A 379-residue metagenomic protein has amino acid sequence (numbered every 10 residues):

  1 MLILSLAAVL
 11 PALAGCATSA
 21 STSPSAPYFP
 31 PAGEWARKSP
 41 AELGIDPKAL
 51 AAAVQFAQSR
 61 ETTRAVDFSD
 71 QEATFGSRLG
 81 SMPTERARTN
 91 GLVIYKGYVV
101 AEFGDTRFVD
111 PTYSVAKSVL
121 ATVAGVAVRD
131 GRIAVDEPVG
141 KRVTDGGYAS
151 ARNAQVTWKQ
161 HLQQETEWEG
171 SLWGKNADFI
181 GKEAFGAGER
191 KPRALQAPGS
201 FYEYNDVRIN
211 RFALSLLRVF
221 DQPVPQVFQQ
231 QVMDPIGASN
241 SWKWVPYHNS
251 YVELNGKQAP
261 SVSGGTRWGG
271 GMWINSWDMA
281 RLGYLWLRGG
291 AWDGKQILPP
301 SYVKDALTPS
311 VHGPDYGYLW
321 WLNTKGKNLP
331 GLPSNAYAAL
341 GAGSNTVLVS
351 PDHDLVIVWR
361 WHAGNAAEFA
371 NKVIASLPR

Functional and structural regions predicted by a protein language model:
L2-A7, L13-D105, R129-I133, R218 (+1 more regions): N-terminal leader/targeting segments and the immediately adjacent pre-domain N-terminus
W35-K38, Q58, T62-P83, P111-T112 (+2 more regions): Active-site-proximal loop and beta-strand segments within enzyme catalytic domains
D46, G97, P111-D136, H161 (+3 more regions): Active-site SXXK
V99-F108, G170-H248, G270: Catalytic-site signature segments of enzymes, centered on catalytic residues
S118, R208-S215, G270-A291, N345-H362: Active-site-proximal alpha-helical segments within enzyme catalytic domains
R129-W168, F220-G269: Active-site helix/loop module of the DD-peptidase/beta-lactamase fold, centered on the serine-lysine SxxK catalytic
V245, Y251-T266, T308-V356: Active-site Gly/Thr loop motif
A367-R379: Short, gly/Ser/Thr-rich active-site loops of penicillin-recognizing serine hydrolases
